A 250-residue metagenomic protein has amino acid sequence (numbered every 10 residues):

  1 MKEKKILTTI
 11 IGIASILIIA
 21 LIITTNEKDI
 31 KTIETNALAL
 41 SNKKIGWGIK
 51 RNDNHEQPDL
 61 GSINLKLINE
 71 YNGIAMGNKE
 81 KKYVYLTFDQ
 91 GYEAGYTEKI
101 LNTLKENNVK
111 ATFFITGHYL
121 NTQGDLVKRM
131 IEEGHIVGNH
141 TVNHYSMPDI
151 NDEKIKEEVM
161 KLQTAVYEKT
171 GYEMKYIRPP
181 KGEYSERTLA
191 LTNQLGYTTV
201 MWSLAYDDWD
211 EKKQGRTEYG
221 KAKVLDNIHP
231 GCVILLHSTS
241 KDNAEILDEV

Functional and structural regions predicted by a protein language model:
M1-K2, K175: Short alpha-helical segments used as structural interaction elements across diverse proteins
K2-T87, E93-N102, E106: N-terminal pre-catalytic segment of deacetylase/amide-hydrolase enzymes
K4, I11-G12, M147, S185 (+1 more regions): Enrichment for repetitive, rod-forming helical segments
T9-A14, A20, K223-D226, G231-I234 (+1 more regions): Hydrophobic secondary-structure block in the mid-to-C-terminal portion of proteins
R51, K81-V84, A94-Y96, I100-L101 (+2 more regions): Metal-dependent polysaccharide deacetylase catalytic core of the NodB/CE4 family, i.e., the active-site-bearing domain
N72-K79, N107-N108, N121, D242-V250: C-terminal domain-boundary segment and adjacent tail
